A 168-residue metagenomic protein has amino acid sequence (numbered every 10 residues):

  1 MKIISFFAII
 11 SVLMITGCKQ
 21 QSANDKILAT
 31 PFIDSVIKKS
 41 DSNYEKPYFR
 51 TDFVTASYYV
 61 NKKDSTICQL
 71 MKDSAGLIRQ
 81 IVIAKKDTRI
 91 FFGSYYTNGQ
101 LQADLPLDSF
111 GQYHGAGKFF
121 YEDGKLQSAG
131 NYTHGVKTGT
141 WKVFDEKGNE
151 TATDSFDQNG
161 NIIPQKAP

Functional and structural regions predicted by a protein language model:
M1-L28: Bacterial Sec-dependent N-terminal signal peptides
C18-P168: Glycine/tyrosine- and acidic-biased, solvent-exposed loop/turn segments at the edges of beta-strands
